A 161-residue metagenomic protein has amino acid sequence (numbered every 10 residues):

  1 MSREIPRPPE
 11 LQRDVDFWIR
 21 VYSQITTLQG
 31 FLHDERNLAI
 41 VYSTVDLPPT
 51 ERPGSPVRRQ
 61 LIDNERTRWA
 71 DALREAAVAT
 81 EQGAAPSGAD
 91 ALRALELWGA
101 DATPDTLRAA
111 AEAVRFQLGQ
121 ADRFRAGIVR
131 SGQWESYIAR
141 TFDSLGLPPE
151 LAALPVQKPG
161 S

Functional and structural regions predicted by a protein language model:
M1-P155: Cell-wall glycan-active module
P159-S161: Secretory-pathway/luminal and periplasmic proteins that interact with or process carbohydrate-rich
